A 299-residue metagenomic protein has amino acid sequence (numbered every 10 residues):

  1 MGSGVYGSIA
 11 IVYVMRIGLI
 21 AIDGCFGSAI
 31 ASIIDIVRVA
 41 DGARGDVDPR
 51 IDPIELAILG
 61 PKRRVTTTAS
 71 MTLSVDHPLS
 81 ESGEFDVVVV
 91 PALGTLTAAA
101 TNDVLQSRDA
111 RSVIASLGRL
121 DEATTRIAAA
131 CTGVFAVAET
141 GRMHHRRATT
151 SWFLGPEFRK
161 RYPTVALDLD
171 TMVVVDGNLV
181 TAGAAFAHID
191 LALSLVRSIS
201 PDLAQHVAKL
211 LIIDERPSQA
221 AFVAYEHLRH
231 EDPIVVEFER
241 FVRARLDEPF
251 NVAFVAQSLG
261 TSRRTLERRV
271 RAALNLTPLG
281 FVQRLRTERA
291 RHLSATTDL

Functional and structural regions predicted by a protein language model:
M1-I127, A136-A138, A204-Q205, D214-L299: Extended, subdomain-level signal for the structured scaffold at the beginning of enzyme domains
T101-Q106, H144-R146, L179-A182, S194: Flexible, glycine/proline-enriched loop segments at strand-loop-helix junctions that form or flank small-ligand binding
E122-I127, R142-R147, N178: Short active-site oxyanion
A136-M143, V174, H188-I189: Acidic/polar active-site rim loop that often engages polyanionic ligands
H144-T171: A conserved active-site-flanking secondary-structure segment within enzyme catalytic domains
W152-G155, R161, V175-E226: An amphipathic alpha-helical interaction segment
L169, V175-D176, A182, V252 (+1 more regions): Thr-Gly-centered strand-to-loop micro-motif
